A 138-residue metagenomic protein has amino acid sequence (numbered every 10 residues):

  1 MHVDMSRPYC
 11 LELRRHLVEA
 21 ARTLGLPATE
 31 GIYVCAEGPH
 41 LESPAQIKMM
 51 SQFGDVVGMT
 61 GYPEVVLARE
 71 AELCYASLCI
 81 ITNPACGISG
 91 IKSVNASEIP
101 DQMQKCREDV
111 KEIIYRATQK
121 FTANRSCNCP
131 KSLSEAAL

Functional and structural regions predicted by a protein language model:
M1-C86, S93, S97-D109, I113-L138: Glycine-rich phosphate- or other oxyanion-binding loops that anchor nucleotides, phosphorylated ligands
